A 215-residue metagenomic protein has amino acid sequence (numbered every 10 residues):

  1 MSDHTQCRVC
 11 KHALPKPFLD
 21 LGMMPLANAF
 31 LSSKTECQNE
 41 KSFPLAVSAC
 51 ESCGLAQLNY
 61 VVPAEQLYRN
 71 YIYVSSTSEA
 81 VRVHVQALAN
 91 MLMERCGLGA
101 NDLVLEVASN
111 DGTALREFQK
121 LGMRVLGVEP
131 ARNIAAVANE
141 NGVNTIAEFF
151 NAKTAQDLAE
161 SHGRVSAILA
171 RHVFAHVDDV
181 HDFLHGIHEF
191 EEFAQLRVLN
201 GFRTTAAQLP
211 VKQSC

Functional and structural regions predicted by a protein language model:
M1-A80: N-terminal juxtadomain amphipathic helix that follows a signal peptide/anchor or precedes a small N-terminal auxiliary
A29, L196-C215: Short, glycine-/aromatic-enriched active-site segment of Class I SAM-dependent methyltransferases
A100-N110: Conserved class I S-adenosyl-L-methionine
D111-G122: Conserved SAM-binding loop of SAM-dependent methyltransferases across substrates and taxa, primarily the Class I
R124-E129: Conserved SAM-binding motif I beta-strand of class I
G142-A155: Conserved SAM-binding strand-loop segment of SAM-dependent methyltransferases
S166-L169: A conserved beta-strand element that flanks and buttresses the S-adenosyl-L-methionine
H181-V198: A short glycine-rich, Lys/Arg-flanked "PGG" loop and its adjoining helix->strand segment in the class I
